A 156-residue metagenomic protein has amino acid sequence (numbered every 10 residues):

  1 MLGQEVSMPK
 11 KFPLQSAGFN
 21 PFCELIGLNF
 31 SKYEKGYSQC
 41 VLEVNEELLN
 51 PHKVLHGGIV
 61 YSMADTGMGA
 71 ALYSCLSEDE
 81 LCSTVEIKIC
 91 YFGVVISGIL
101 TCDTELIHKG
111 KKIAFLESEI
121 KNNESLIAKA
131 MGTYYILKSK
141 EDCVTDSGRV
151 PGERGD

Functional and structural regions predicted by a protein language model:
M1-D156: Terminal targeting signals and extreme-terminal segments of soluble enzymes
